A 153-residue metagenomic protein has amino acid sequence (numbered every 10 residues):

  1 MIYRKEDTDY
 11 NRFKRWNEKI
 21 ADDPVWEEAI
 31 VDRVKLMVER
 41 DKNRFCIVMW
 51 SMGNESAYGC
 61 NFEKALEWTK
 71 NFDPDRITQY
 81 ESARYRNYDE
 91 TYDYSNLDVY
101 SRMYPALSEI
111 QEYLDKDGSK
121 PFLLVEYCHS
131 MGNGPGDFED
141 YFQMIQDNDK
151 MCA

Functional and structural regions predicted by a protein language model:
M1-A153: Substrate-binding/catalytic cleft of secreted carbohydrate-active enzymes, primarily glycoside hydrolases
